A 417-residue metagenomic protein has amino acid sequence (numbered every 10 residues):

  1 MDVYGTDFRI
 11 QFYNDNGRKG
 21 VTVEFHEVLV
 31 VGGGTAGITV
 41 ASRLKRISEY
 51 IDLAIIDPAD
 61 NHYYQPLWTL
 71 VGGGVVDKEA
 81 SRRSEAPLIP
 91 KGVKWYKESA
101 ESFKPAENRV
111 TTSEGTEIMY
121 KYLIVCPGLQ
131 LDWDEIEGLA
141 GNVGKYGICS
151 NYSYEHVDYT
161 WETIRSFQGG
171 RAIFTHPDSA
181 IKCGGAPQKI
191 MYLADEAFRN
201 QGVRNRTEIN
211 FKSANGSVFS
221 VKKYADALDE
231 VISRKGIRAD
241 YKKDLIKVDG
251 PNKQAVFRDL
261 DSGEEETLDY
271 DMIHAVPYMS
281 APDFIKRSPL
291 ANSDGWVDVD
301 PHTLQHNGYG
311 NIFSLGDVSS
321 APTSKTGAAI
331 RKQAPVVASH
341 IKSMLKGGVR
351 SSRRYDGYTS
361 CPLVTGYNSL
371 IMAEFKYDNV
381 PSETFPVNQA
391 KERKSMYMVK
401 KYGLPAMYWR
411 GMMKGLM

Functional and structural regions predicted by a protein language model:
D2, F8-Y13, G17-H26, K94-K189 (+3 more regions): FAD-binding core/adjacent interface of flavoenzyme oxidoreductases
G20-K94, D178-K222: Beta1-alpha1 glycine-rich phosphate/pyrophosphate-binding loop at the start of Rossmann-like nucleotide-binding domains
G33, E114, P127-G128, D259 (+2 more regions): Glycine-rich, N-terminal phosphate-binding loop of Rossmann-like dinucleotide-binding domains
Y50, V93-S102, E107-V110, I118 (+3 more regions): A Rossmann-like FAD-binding core segment of flavoenzymes
G141-Q168, D269-K332, S343: FAD-site-proximal beta/loop scaffold in flavoenzymes
S166-R234, R238-D240, T326-S360: Rossmann-like dinucleotide-binding core of oxidoreductases
I341-M417: C-terminal, flexible cofactor-proximal segment of oxidoreductases
